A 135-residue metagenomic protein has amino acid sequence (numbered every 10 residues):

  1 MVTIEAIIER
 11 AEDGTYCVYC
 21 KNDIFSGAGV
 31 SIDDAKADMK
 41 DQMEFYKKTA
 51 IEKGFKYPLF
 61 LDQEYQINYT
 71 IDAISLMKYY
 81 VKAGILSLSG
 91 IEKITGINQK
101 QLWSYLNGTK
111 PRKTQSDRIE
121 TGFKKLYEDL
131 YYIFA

Functional and structural regions predicted by a protein language model:
M1-F55: DNA-contacting interfaces and partner/effector-binding or oligomerization modules in DNA-centric proteins
V2-T3, E44-K100, S104-Y105, T109-R112: Short, charged, surface-exposed hinge/linker loops at domain edges that act as mobile lids or interdomain connectors
S26, Q42, L88-I91, F123: A generic structural signal for ordered secondary structure
A37, S104, T121: DNA-binding alpha-helical recognition surfaces that contact promoter or target DNA
T114-Y132: DNA major-groove recognition helix of helix-turn-helix/homeodomain DNA-binding modules
